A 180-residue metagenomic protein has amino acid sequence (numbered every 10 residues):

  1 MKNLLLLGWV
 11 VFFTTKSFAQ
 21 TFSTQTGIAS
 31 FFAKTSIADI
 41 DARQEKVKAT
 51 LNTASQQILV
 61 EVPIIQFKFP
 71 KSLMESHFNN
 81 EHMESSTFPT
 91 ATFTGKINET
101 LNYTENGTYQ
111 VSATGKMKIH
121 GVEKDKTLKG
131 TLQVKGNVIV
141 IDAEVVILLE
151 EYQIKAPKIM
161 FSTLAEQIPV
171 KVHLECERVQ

Functional and structural regions predicted by a protein language model:
M1-F22: Bacterial Sec-dependent N-terminal signal peptides
A19-Q180: Low-complexity, acidic/polar, glycine-enriched regions of mature
